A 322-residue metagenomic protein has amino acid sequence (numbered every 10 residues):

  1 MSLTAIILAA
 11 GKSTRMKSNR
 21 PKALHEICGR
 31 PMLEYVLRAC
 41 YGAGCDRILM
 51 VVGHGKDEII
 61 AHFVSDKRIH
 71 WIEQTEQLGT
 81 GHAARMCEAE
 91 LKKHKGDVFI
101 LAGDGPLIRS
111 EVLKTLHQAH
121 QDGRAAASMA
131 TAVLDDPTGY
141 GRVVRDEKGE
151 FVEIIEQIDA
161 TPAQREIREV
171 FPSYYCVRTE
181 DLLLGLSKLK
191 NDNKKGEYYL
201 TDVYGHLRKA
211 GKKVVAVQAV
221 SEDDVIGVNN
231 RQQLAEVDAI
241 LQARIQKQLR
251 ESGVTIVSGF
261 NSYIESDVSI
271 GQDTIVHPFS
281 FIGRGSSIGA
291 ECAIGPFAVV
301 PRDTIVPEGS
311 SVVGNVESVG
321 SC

Functional and structural regions predicted by a protein language model:
M1-S18: N-terminal nucleotide-binding beta1-loop-alpha1 segment
S2-T4, P31-L101, L107-Q118, D122: Conserved N-terminal catalytic core of the sugar/cofactor nucleotidyltransferase
T14, G105-L107, S286: Acidic metal-phosphate-binding loop of nucleotide-sugar-dependent transferases
N19-Y35: Short catalytic helix/loop segments, enriched in acidic residues and glycine and frequently bearing histidine
A23, R68-H70, E150, K213-V215 (+1 more regions): Conserved beta-strand segments of alpha/beta enzyme cores
E26, L107, C176, G227-V228: Short aromatic/basic micro-patch
D57, K67, I108-K194: Conserved core of the sugar-phosphate nucleotidyltransferase
K195-C322: Left-handed beta-helix
